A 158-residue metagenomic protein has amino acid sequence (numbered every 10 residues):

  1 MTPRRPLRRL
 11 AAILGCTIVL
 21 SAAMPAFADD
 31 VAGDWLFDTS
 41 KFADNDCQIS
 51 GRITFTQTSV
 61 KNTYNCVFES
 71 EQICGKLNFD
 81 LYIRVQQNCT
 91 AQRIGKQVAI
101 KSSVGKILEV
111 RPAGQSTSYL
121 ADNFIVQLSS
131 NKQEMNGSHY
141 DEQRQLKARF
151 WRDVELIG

Functional and structural regions predicted by a protein language model:
M1-L7: N-terminal secretory signal peptides that target proteins for export/translocation
A11-A22: Bacterial N-terminal signal peptides
P25-L36, F55-S59, Q127, L156-I157: N-terminal helix-cap/turn-to-beta initiation motif at the start of protein domains
D29-L36, K61-V67, K96-K101, Q133-N136: Short, hydrophobic/aromatic-rich segments at coil-to-beta transitions
T39-S40, E69-S70, S102-G105, S138-E142: Beta-turn initiation residues at beta-strand->coil junctions
D46-R93, G137-D141: N-terminal glycine/threonine-rich, aromatic-flanked beta-hairpin/loop signature
E69-S130: Contiguous, well-ordered beta-strand patches that form the walls/edges of small beta-barrel/beta-sandwich domains
L120-G158: A charged, solvent-exposed segment within the mature domains of Sec-exported extracytoplasmic proteins
